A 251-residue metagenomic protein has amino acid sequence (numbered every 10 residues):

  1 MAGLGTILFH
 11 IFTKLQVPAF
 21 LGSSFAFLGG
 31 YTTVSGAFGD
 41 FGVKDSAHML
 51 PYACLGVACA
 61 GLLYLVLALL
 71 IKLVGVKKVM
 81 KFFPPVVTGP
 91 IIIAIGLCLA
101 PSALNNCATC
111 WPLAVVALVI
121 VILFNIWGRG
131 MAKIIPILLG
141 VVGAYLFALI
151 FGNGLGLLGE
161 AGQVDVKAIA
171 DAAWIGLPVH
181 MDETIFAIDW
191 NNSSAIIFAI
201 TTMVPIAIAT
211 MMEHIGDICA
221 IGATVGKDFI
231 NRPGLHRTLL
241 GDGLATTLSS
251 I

Functional and structural regions predicted by a protein language model:
M1, L15-L28, V79-T88, K133-L139 (+1 more regions): Short, non-helical or kinked segments that cap or interrupt transmembrane helices
M1-A19, A26-A47: N-terminal signal-anchor module of multipass membrane proteins
M1-H10, T202-I251: Membrane-embedded helical hairpins/re-entrant loop segments and their flanking transmembrane helices within multi-pass
T13-L15, G36-H48, K72, P84-P85 (+2 more regions): Juxtamembrane helix-boundary/capping and inter-helix hinge elements in multi-pass membrane proteins
L15-S24, L67, A132, I208-I215 (+1 more regions): Short helix-coil transition sites and intra-membrane helix breaks within transmembrane domains of multi-pass
A37, A47-G154: Membrane-embedded alpha-helical modules
I120-D182, F186, F198-G216: Flexible hinge motifs at transmembrane-helix junctions and intramembrane kinks/re-entrant loops in multi-pass membrane
I185-I196, N231-R232: Helix-boundary and loop/linker segments of multi-pass membrane transporters
